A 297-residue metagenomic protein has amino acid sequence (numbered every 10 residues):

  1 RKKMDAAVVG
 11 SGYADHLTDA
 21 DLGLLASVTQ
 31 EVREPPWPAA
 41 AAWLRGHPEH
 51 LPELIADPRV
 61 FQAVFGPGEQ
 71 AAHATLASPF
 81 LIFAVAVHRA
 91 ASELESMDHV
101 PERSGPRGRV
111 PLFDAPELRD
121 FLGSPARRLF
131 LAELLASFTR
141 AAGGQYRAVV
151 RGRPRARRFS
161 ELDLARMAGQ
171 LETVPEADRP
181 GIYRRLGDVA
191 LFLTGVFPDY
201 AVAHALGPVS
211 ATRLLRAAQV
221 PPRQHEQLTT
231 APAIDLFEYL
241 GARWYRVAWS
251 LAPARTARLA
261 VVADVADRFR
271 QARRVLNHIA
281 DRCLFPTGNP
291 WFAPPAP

Functional and structural regions predicted by a protein language model:
R1-A266: Long, non-catalytic protein-protein interaction scaffolds
T287, A293-P297: Helix-rich, well-folded core regions that mediate interactions or catalysis
